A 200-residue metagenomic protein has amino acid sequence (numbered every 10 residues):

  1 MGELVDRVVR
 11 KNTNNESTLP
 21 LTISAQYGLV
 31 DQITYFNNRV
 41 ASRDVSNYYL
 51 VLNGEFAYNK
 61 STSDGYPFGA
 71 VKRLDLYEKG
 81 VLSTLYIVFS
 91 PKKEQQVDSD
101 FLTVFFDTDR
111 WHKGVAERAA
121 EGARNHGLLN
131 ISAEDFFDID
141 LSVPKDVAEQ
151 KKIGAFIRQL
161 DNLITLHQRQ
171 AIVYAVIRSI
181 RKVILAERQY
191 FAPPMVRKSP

Functional and structural regions predicted by a protein language model:
M1-P200: Feature detects amphipathic, helix-rich regulatory segments
